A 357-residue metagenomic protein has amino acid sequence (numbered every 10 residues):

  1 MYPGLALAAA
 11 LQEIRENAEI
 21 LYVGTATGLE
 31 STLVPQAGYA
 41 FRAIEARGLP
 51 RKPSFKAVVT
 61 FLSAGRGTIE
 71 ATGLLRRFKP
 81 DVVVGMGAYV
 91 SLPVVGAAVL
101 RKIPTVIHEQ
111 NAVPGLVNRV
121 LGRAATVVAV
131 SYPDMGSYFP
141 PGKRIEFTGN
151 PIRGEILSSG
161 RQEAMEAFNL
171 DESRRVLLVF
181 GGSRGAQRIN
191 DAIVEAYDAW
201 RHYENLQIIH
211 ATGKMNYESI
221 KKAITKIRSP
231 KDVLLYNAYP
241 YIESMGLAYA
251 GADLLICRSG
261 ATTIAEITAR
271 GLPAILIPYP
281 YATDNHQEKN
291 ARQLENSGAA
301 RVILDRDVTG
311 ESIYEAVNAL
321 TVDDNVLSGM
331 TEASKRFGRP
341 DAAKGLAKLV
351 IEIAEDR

Functional and structural regions predicted by a protein language model:
Q12, E70-V83, S91-V106, R119-A124: Glycosyltransferases and closely related glycan-assembly transferases that use nucleotide-activated donors
Q12-S63, K214-N216, R306: Conserved nucleotide-sugar phosphate-binding/catalytic loop shared by glycosyltransferases and other
L29, A40, V99-Q162, L170: Active-site-proximal region of nucleotide-activated glycan assembly enzymes, centered on histidine/acidic-rich loops
L33, R161-E166, L170-L255, E288-R292 (+2 more regions): Donor-nucleotide binding loops and adjacent catalytic segments primarily of GT-B fold Leloir glycosyltransferases
Y39, I103-P104, D253-L254, G271-Y279 (+1 more regions): Structural loop-to-beta junction motif characteristic of Rossmann-like glycosyltransferase folds
P80-V82, I242, G246-A265, L272: Acidic donor-binding loop of glycosyltransferase active sites
V326-P340: A short, well-ordered alpha-helix in the C-terminal region of glycosyltransferases
R339-R357: C-terminal alpha-helical cap of glycosyltransferases
